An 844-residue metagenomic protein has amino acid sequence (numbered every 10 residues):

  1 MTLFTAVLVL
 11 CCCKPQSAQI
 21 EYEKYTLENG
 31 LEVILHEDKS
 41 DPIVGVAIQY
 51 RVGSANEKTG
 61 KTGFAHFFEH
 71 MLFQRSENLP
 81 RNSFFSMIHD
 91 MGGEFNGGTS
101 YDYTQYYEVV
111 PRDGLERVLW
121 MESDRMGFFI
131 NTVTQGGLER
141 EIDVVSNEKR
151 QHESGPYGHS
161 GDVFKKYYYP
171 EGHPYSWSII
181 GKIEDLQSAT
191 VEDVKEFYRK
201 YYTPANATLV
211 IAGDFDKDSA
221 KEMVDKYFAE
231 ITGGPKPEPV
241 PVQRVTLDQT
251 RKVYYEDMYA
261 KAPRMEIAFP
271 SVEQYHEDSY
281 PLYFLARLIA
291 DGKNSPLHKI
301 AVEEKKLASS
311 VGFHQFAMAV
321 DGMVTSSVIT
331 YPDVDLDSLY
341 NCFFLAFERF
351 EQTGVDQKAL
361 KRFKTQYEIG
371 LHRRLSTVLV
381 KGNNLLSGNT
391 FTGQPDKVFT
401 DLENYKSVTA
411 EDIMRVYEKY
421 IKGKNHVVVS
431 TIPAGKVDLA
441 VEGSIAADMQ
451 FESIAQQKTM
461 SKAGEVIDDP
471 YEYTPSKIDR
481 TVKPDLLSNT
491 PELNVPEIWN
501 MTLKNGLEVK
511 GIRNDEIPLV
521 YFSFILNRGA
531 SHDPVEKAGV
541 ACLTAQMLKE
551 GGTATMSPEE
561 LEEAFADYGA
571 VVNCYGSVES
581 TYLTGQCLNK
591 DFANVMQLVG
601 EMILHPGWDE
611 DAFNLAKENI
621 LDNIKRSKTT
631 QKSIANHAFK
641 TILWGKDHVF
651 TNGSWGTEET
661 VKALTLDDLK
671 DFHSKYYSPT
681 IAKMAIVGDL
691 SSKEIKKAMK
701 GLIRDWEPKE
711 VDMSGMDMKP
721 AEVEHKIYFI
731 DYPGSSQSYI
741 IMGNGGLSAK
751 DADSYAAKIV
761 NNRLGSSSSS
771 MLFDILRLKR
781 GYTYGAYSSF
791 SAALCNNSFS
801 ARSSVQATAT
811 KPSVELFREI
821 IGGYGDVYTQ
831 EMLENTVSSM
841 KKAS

Functional and structural regions predicted by a protein language model:
M1-T5: Sec-dependent signal peptide recognition, specifically the positively charged N-region followed immediately by
L8-E32, D216-D257, R264, K299 (+3 more regions): Proteolytic maturation boundary segments
H36, D41-E57, G63-F67, N82-F128 (+15 more regions): M16 family metallopeptidases and their MPP-like homologs
M71-L79, S86: Metal-associated gating/positioning segment near the N- to mid-region
Q135, I142, K195-Y227, N425 (+1 more regions): Non-catalytic, conformational "gating/processing" segments within enzyme and secreted inhibitor domains
V145-H152, Q243-E256, F363-R374, C587-L588 (+3 more regions): Short, conserved secondary-structure transition motifs
D185-T190, V194, T660-L664, L669: Alpha-helical scaffold elements lining the catalytic groove of polysaccharide deacetylases
